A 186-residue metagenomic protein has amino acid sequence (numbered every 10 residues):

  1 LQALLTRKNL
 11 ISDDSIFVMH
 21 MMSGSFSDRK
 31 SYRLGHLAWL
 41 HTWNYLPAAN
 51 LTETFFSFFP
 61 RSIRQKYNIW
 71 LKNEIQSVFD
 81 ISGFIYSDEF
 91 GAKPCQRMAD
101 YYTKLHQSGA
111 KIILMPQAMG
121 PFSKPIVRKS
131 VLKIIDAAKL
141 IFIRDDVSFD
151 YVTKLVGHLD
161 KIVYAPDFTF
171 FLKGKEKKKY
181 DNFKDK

Functional and structural regions predicted by a protein language model:
L1-F122, T169-F170, D181-K184: Aromatic- and Gly/Pro-rich donor/ligand-binding loops that form nucleotide- or phosphate-bearing donor binding pockets
K124-K186: A nucleotide-sugar donor-handling region in carbohydrate enzymes
